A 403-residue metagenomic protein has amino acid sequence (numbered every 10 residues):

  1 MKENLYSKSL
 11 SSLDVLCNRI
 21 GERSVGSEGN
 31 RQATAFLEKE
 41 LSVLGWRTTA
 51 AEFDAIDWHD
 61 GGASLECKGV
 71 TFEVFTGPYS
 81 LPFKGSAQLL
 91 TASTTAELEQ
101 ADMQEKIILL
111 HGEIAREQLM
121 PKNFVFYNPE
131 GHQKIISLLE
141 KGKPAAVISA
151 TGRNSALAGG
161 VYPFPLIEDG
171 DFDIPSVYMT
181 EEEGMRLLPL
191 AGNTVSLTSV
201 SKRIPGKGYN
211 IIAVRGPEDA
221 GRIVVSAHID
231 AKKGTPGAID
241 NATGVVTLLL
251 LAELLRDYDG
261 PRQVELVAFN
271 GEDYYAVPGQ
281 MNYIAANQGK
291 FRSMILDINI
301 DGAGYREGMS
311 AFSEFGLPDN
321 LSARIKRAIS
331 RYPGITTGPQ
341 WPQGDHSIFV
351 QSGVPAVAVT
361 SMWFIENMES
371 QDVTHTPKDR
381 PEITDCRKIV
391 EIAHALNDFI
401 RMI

Functional and structural regions predicted by a protein language model:
M1-E3, R19-E28, L89-T91, M120-E130 (+7 more regions): Second-shell loop/turn segments in exported
K2-R31, L44, A51-E52, N154-E168 (+3 more regions): N-terminal capping segment at the start of a domain
K2-S7, D14-L119: Noncatalytic luminal/extracellular "stalk/propeptide" segments of secretory-pathway proteins
A50, I107-H111, A146-A150, S176-Y178 (+5 more regions): Structural recognition of the beta-strand scaffold that forms the well-ordered cores of secreted hydrolase catalytic
C67-A101, Y162-A238, L250-D257, P261-Q263 (+1 more regions): Soluble metallo-hydrolase cores and metallopeptidase-like ectodomains found primarily in the secretory/periplasmic
V74-E168, D173: Extracellular/luminal Protease-associated
D169, R306-I403: Active-site-adjacent substrate-binding region of metalloamidase/peptidase-like peptide-processing proteins
D173, K207-N210, A231-R324, P342: Acidic/histidine-rich catalytic neighborhood of metal-dependent amide-processing enzymes
